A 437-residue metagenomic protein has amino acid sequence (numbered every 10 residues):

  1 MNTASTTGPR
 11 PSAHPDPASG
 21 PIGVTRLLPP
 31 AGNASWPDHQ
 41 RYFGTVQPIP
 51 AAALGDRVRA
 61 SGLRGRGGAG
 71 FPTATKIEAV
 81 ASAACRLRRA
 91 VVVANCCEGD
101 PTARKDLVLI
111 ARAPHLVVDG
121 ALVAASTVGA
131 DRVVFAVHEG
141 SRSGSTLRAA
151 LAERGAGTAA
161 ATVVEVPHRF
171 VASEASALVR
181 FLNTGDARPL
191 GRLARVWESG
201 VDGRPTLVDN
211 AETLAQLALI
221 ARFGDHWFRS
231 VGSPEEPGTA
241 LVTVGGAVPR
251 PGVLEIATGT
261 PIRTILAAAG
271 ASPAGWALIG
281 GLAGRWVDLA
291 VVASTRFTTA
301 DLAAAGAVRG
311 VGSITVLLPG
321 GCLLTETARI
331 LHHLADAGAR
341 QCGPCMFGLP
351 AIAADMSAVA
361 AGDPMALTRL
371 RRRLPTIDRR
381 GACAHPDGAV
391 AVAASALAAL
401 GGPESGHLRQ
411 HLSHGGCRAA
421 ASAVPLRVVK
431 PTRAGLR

Functional and structural regions predicted by a protein language model:
N2-G55: Cofactor-/ligand-binding subdomain signature composed of acidic, glycine-rich, tryptophan-containing flexible loops
W36-P37, A94-D106, S199, T243-V248: Gly-rich Lys/Arg/Thr-decorated short loops/hinges at beta-loop-alpha junctions or inter-strand turns that position
G44-G55, A84, R88-A90, C96 (+5 more regions): Ferredoxin-type iron-sulfur electron-transfer modules in oxidoreductases and energy-metabolism complexes
R59-V80, R169-R180, A335-C345, G381-A393: Conserved phosphate/anionic-ligand binding catalytic regions in large, soluble enzymes, centered on
A69, T75-I77, R104-D106, S145-A150 (+8 more regions): Short acidic, glycine/serine/threonine-rich loops at helix termini
R88, E139-T258, A269-A271: Hydrophobic alpha-helical positions that pack around
A113-T127: Histidine-anchored nucleotide/phosphate-binding helix
V133, G270-L282: Short loop-to-beta-strand transition segments
